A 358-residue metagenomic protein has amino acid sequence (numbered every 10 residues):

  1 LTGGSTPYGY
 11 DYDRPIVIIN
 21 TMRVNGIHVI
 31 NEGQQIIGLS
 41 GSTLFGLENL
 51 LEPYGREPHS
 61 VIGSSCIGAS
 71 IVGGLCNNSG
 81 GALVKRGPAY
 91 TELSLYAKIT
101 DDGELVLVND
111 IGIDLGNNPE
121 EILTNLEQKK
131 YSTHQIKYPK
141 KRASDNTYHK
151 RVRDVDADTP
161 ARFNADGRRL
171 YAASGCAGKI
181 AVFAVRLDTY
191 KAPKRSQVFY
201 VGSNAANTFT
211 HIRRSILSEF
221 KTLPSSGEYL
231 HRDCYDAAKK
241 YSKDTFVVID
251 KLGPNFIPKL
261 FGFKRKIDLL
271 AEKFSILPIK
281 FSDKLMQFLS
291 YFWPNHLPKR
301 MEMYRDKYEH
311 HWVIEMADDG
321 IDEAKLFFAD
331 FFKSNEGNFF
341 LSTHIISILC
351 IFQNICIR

Functional and structural regions predicted by a protein language model:
L1-R358: Noncatalytic alpha-helical scaffold of FAD-dependent oxidoreductases
